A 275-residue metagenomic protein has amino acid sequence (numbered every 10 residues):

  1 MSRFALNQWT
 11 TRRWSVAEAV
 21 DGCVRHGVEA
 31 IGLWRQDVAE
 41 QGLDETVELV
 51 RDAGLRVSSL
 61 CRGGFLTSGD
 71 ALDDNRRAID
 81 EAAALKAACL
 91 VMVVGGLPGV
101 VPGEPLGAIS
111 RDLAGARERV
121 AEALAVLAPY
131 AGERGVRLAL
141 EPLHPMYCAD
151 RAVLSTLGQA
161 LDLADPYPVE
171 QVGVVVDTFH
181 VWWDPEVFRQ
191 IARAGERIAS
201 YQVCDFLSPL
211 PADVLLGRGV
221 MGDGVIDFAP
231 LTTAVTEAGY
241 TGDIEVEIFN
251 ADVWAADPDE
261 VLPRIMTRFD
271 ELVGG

Functional and structural regions predicted by a protein language model:
M1-G27, R51-A53, K86-A87, L97 (+4 more regions): Histidine-acidic metal/acid-base catalytic patches
T10, D37, R56, C61-L66 (+5 more regions): Short, flexible active-site-adjacent loop segments at beta-strand->alpha-helix junctions, enriched in small/polar
G22, H26-Q41, S59-L66: N-terminal substrate-binding region of glycoside hydrolase catalytic domains
G32-R51, C148: Glycine-rich, proline-tolerant flexible connector loops at the mouths of alpha/beta enzymes
Q41-T46, S68-L72, A192, A256: Metal-dependent catalytic neighborhoods of phosphoester/phosphodiester hydrolases
C61-G69, A114, G219-G222: The substrate-binding groove and active-site-proximal loops of carbohydrate-active enzymes, especially glycoside
T67-G173, W183: Active-site acidic/histidine proton-transfer and metal-coordination neighborhood in alpha/beta enzyme cores
